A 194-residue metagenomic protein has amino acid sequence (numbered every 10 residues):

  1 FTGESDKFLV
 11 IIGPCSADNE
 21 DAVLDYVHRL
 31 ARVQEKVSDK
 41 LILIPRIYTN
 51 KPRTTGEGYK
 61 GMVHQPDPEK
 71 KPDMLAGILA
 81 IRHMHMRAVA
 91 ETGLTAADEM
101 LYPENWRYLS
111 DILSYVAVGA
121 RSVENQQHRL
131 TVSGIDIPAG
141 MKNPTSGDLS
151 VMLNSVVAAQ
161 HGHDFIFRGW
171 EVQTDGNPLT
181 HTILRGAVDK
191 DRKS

Functional and structural regions predicted by a protein language model:
F1-L9: N-terminal amphipathic alpha-helix/helix-capping segment at the start of soluble metabolic enzymes
F8-G13, L41-I47, A96-D98, A139-M141 (+1 more regions): Hydrophobic faces of well-ordered beta-strands that scaffold small-molecule active sites in alpha/beta enzyme cores
C15, R46-P52, E99-P103, P144-S146 (+1 more regions): Active-site beta-loop-alpha junctions enriched in small/polar residues
D25-R107: A generic, well-ordered mixed alpha/beta core segment in the N-terminal half of proteins
Q65-I81, S114-G140, H163-I166: Acidic, His- and aromatic-enriched active-site or binding-groove loops in soluble protein domains that engage sugars
N125-N177: Aromatic/basic-lined ligand-recognition segments that form π-stacking hydrophobic pockets flanked by Lys/Arg to engage
Q173-K190: Active-site rim beta-loop-alpha module in soluble metabolic enzymes
S194: Conserved small/polar residues in nucleotide/adenosyl-binding loops
